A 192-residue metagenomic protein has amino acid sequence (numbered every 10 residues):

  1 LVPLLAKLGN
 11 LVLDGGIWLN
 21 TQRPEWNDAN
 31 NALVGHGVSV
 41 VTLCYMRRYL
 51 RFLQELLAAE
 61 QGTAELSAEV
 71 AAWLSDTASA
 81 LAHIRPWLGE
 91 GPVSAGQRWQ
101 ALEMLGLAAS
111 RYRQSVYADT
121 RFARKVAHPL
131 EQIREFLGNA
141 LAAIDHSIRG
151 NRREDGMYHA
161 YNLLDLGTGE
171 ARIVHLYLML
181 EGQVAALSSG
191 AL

Functional and structural regions predicted by a protein language model:
L1-L192: Acidic, mature catalytic/reactive cores of soluble proteins
